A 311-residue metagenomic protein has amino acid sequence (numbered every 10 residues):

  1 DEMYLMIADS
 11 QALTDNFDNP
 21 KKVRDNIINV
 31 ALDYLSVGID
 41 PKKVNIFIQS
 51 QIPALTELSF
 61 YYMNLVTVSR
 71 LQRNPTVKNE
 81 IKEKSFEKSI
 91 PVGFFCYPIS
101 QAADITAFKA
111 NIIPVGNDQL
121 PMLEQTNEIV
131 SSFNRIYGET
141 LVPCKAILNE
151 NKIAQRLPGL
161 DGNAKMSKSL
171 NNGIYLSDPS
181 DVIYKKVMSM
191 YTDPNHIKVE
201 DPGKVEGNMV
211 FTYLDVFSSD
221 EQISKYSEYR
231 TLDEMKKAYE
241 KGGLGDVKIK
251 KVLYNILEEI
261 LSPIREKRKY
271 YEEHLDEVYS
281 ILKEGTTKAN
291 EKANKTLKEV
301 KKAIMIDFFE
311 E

Functional and structural regions predicted by a protein language model:
D1-A103, E221, E259, R265 (+1 more regions): N-terminal Rossmann-like or analogous alpha/beta NTP/dinucleotide-binding catalytic cores that position adenine
L13-N16, F108-N111, K165-M166: Active-site-proximal beta-alpha loop/turn segments in soluble metabolic enzymes
K21-I28, L120-L123, Y279: Non-membrane alpha-helical structural segments and their capping/turn regions in soluble enzymes
T56-F60, Y97-S100, L120-L123, G207-L214 (+2 more regions): Non-catalytic, well-ordered alpha-helical scaffold segments
R73-P75, A110-N111, S169: A short secondary-structure junction signal
K78-N79, E83-Y137, P158-D161: Internal, conserved structured core segments that host functional sites
N127-E311: Conserved nucleotide- and phosphate/pyrophosphate-binding catalytic cores in adenylate/nucleotidyl-handling enzymes
